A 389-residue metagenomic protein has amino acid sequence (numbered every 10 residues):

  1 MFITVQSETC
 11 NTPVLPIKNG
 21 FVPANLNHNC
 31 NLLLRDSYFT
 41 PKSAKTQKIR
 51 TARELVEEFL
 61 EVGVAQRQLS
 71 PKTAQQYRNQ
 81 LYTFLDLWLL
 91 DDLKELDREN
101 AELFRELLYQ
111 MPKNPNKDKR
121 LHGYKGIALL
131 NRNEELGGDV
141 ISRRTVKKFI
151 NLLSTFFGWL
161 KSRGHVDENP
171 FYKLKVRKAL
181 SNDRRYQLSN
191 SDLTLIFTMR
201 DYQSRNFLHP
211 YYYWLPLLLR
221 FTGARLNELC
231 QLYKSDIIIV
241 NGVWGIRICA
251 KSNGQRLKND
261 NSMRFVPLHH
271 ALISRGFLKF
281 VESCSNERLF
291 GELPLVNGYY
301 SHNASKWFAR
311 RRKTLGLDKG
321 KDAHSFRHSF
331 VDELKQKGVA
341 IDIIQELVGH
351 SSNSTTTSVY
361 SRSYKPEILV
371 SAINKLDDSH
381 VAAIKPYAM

Functional and structural regions predicted by a protein language model:
M1-E54, E58-R67, T73, L121-G123: N-terminal helical hairpins
Q68-L87, K94-W159, L174: Non-catalytic DNA-binding core/recognition domains of DNA-processing enzymes
N133-N151, V166, K173-L226, C230 (+1 more regions): Basic, Lys/Arg- and aromatic-enriched nucleic-acid-binding interface segment
L193, S252, P267-D318: Active-site/catalytic core of tyrosine-dependent DNA strand-transfer enzymes
W214-L217, F221, S325-S351: C-terminal catalytic core of tyrosine-transesterase DNA break-rejoin enzymes
Q231-R275: Conserved tyrosine-mediated DNA breakage-rejoining catalytic core shared by Y-recombinases
I237-V240, D318-K319, V339-S361, A382-M389: Short, polar N-cap/turn motifs at the start of nucleic acid-interacting alpha helices
S252, L295-V296, V348-V381: Catalytic-site neighborhood detector that most strongly recognizes the C-terminal catalytic loop/helix of tyrosine
